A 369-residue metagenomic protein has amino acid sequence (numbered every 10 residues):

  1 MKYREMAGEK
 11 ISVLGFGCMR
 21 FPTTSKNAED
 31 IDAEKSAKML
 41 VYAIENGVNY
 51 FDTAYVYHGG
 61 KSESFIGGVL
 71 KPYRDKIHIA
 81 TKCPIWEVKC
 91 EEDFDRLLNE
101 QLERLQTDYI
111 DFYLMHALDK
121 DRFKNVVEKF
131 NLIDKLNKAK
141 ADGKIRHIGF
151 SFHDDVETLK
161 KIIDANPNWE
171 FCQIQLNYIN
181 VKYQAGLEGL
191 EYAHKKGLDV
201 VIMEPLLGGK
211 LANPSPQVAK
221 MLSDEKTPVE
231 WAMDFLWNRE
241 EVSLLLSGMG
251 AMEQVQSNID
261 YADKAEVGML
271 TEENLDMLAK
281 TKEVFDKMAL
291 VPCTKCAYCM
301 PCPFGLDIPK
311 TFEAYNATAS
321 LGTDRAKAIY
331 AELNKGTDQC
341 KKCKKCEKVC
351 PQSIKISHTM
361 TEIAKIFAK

Functional and structural regions predicted by a protein language model:
M1-I77, A141: N-terminal binding-site loop/beta-alpha segment at the start of enzyme catalytic domains that lines or forms
M6, F16, S36, A43 (+13 more regions): Conserved, mostly hydrophobic/aromatic
T24, V88-I202, L206, N213-P214 (+3 more regions): Glycine/proline-rich, positively charged, aromatic-decorated active-site loop/lid region on the catalytic face
Y42, N46, R104-L105, G143 (+1 more regions): Structural motif
I44, N49, G68, L187-K369: Structured C-terminal cap/extension of enzyme domains
Y50-V56, R146-F150, Q173-I174, L244-L246 (+1 more regions): Short catalytic-loop micro-motif centered on adjacent basic/acidic residues
Y57, P72, K76-E91, H116-D119: Structural motif corresponding to the early beta-alpha repeats
